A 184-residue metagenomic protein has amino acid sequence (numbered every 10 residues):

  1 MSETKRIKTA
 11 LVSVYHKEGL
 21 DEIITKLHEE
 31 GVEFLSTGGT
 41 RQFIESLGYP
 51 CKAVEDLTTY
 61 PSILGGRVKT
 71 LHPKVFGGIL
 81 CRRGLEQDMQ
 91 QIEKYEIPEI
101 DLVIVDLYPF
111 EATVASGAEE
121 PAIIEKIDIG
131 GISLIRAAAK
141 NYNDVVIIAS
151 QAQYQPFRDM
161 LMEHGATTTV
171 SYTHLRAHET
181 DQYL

Functional and structural regions predicted by a protein language model:
S2-S36, T40-K52: N-terminal glycine-/serine-/threonine-rich phosphate-binding loop
K5-T9, E30-V32, L47-P50, H72-F76 (+5 more regions): Short coil/turn connectors at secondary-structure junctions
V12, E33-G38, A53-D56, C81 (+4 more regions): General beta-strand structural signal in soluble alpha/beta enzymes
I23, E45-Y49, D56, I63-G66 (+4 more regions): Short acidic, glycine/serine/threonine-rich loops at helix termini
G39-P109: Glycine-rich nucleotide/cofactor/substrate-binding loop typically near the N-terminus or early in the first domain
V105-A122, I129-T167: A short, charged helix-loop
T173-T180: Conserved small/polar residues in nucleotide/adenosyl-binding loops
Y183: Cationic, low-complexity basic patches in intrinsically disordered or flexible, solvent-exposed regions
